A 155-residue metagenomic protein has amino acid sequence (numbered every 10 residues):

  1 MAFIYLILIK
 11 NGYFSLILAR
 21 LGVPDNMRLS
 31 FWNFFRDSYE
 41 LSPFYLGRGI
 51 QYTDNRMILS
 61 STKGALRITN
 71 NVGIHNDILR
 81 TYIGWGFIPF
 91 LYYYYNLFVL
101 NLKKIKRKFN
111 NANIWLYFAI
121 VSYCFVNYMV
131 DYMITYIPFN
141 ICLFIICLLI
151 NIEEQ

Functional and structural regions predicted by a protein language model:
M1-K10, L91, K106-F109, S122 (+1 more regions): Hydrophobic alpha-helical segments of polytopic membrane proteins
M1-L21, D37: A membrane-periplasm/extracellular boundary helix in multi-pass inner-membrane enzymes that assemble envelope glycans
I4-N11, Y95-K106, F125-M129, M133: Structural signature of transmembrane alpha-helix termini at the membrane-water interface
N11, D37, N111, T135-I137: Polar helix-capping/helix-linker motif
I17-W85: Long extracytoplasmic/lumenal interhelical loops at the membrane interface of multi-pass membrane proteins
Y82, I88, Y92, I137-L143: Membrane-embedded alpha-helical segments of multi-pass membrane proteins, especially the transmembrane helices
G84-C124: Hydrophobic transmembrane alpha-helices and their immediate junctions
Y117-Y128, Y132-Q155: Transmembrane alpha-helices of multi-pass inner-membrane enzymes
